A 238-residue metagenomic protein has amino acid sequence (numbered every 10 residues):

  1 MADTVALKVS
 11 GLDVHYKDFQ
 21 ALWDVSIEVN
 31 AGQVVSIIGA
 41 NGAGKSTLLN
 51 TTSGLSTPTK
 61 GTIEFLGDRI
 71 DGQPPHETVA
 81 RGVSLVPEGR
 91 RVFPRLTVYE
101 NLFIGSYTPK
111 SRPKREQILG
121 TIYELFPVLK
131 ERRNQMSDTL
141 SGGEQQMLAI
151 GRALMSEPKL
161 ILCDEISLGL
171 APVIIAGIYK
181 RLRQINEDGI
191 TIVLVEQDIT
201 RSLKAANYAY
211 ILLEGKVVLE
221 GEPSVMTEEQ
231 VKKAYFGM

Functional and structural regions predicted by a protein language model:
K17, Q73, V98-Q117, L125-K130 (+2 more regions): ABC-type ATPase nucleotide-binding domains, specifically the catalytic core motifs of the NBD
I38-A40: The feature captures the beta-strand-to-loop junction immediately N-terminal to the Walker
S53: Helix-to-loop junction immediately C-terminal to a conserved catalytic motif
G61-I70, R81, K114-L119, L219-G221: Conserved ABC transporter NBD signature motif
M136-L140, E144: Conserved ABC ATPase signature
A153-L154: ABC ATPase C-loop
E157: Conserved catalytic motifs of ABC-family nucleotide-binding domains
